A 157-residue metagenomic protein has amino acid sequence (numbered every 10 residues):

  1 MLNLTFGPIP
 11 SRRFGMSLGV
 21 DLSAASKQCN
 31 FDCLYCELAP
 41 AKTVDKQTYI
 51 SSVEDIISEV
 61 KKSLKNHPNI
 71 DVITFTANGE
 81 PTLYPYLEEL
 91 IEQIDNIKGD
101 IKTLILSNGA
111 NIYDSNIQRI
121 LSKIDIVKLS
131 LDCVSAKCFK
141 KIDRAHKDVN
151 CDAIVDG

Functional and structural regions predicted by a protein language model:
M1-M16, A24, E54-S58, K65-N66 (+1 more regions): Auxiliary Fe-S-binding modules of radical SAM enzymes
F6, R13-V53: Canonical Radical SAM [4Fe-4S] cluster-binding loop centered on the CxxxCxxC motif and its immediate flanking residues
G15, H67-I70, D100, I124: A general structural motif
N30, N66-H67, L121: Alpha-helix termination/capping residues and helix-transition junctions
A39-F75, P85-E89: Conserved alpha-helical substructure of the radical SAM core
T74-E80, N108-G109: Glycine-rich beta-strand-to-loop/alpha-helix junction loops that act as flexible
L83-G157: Conserved AdoMet/S-adenosylmethionine-binding subsite of the radical SAM
